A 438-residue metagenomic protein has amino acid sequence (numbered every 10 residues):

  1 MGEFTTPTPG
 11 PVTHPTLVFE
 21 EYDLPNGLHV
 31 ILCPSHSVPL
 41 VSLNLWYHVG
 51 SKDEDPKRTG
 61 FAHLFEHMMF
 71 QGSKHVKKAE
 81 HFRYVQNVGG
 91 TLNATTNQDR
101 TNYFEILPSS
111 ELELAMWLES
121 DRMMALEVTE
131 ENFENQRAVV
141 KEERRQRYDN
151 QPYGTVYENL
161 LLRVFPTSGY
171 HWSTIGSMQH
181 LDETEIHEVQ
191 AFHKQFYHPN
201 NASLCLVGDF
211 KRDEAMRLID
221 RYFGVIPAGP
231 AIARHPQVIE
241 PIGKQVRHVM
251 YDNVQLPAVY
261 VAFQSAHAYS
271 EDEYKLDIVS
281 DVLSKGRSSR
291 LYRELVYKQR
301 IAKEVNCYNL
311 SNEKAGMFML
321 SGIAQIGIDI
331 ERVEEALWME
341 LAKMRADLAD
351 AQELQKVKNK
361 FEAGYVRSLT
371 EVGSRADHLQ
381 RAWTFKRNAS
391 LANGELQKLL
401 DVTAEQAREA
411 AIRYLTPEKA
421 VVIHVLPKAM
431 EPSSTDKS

Functional and structural regions predicted by a protein language model:
M1-S51, H75-E111, R147-N201, V225-S270 (+5 more regions): Non-catalytic beta-strand/loop surface segments
G50-R58: Short pre-active-site segment immediately N-terminal to the catalytic Zn-binding motif
T59-S73: Active-site SXXK
Q71-V76, M123-E131, D347-D350: Short, polar/flexible loop-turn hinges at active-site or ligand-entry regions and domain interfaces
W117-R122, R217-F223, V333-W338: Short amphipathic alpha-helices in soluble, non-transmembrane regions that often serve as interface/regulatory elements
M216-I232, R345: Glycine-centered hinge/linker elements that transmit conformational signals in sensory and ligand-binding systems
